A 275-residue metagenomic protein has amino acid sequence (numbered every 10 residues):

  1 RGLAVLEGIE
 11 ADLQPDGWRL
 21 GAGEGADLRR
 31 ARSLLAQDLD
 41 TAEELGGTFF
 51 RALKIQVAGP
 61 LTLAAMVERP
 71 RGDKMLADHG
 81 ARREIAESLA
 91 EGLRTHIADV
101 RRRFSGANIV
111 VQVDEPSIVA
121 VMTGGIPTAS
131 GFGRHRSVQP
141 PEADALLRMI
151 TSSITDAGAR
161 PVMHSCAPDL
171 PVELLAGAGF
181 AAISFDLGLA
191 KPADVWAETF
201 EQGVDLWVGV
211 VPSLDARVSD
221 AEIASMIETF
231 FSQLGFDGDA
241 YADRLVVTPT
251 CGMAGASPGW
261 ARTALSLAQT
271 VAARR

Functional and structural regions predicted by a protein language model:
R1-A58, T62-R82, L174-G179, V204 (+3 more regions): Alpha/beta catalytic barrel-like cores
D27-E43, R83-H96, A221-T229: Glycine-rich anion/phosphate-binding loops
L45, R103, M149, S153-A157 (+4 more regions): Alpha-helical structural signal in soluble globular domains
G47-F50, R102-A107, D156-G158, D237-D243: Short helix-terminating capping/connector loops at secondary-structure junctions
R51-G59, I109-D114, P161-S165, A181-F185 (+2 more regions): Hydrophobic faces of well-ordered beta-strands that scaffold small-molecule active sites in alpha/beta enzyme cores
G59-L61, E115-S117, A167-D169, L189 (+2 more regions): Active-site-proximal loop/turn and secondary-structure-junction residues that shape catalytic pockets, frequently
S88, G92-P192: Active-site loop segments of alpha/beta catalytic cores
A181-R274: Catalytic-face loop-and-helix region of soluble metabolic enzyme cores
